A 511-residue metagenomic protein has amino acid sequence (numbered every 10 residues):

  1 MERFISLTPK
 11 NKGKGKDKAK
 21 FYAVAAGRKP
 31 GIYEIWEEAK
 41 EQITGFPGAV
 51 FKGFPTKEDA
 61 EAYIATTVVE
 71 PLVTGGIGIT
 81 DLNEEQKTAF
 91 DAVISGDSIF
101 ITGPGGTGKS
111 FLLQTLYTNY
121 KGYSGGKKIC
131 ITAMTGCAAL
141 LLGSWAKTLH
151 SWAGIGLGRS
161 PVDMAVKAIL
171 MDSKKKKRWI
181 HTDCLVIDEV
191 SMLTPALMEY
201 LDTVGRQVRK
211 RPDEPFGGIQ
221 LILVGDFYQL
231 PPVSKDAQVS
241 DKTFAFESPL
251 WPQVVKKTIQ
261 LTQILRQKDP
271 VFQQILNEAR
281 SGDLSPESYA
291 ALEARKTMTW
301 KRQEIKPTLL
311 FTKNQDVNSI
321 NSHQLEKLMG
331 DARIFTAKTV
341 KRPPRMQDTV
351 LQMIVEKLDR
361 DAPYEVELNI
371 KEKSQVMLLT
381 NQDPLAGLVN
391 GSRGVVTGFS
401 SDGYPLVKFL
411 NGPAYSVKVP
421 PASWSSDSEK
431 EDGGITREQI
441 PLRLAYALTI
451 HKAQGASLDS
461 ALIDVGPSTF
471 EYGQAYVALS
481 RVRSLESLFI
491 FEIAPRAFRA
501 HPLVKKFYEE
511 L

Functional and structural regions predicted by a protein language model:
M1-I77: Protein-protein interaction regions
L72-L511: Conserved ATP-binding/catalytic motifs of P-loop helicase motor domains
